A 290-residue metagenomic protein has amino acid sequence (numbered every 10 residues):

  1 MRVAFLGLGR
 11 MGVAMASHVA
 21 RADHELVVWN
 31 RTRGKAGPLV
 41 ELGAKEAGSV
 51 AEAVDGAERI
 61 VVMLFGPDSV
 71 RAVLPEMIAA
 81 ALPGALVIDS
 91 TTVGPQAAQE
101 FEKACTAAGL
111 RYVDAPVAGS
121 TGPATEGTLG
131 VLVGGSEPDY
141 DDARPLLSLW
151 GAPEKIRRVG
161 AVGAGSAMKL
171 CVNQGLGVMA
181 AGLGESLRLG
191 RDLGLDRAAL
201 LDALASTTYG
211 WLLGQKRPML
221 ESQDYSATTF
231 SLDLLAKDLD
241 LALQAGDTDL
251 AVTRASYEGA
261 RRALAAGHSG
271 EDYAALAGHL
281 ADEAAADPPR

Functional and structural regions predicted by a protein language model:
M1-V61, A85, T121, K155: NAD(P)+-binding Rossmann beta1-loop-alpha1 motif at the extreme N-terminus of oxidoreductases
L26, E46, R111-V113, R197: Hydrophobic beta-strand scaffold residues
T32, G66, S136: Residues in the short beta-alpha loop(s) of Rossmann-like NAD(P)-binding domains
V50-R111: Rossmann-fold NAD(P) dinucleotide-binding segment
T92-Q174: Rossmann-fold dinucleotide-binding core
A164-E283: Helical "substrate-binding/catalytic lid" subdomain of Rossmann-like NAD(P)-dependent dehydrogenases/reductases
